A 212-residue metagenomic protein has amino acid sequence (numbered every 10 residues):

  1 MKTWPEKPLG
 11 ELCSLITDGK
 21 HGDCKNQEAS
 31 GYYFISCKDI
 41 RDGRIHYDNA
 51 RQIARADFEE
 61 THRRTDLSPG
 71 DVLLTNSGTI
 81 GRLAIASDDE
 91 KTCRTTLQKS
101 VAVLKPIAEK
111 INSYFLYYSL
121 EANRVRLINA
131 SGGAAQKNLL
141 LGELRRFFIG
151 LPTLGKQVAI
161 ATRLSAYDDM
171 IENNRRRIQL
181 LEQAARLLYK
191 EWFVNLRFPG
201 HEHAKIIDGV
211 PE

Functional and structural regions predicted by a protein language model:
M1-G19, R146-G200, K205-E212: Non-catalytic DNA-recognition/assembly elements of restriction-modification systems
M1-H46, D57-H62, H201-E202, D208: Low-complexity, Lys/Gly-biased intrinsically disordered segments
K2-T3, C93-S100, G133-V158: A short glycine-rich beta-alpha junction/loop motif
G31, N49, Q98-S100: A generic structural signal for short beta-strands and their flanking turns/coil linkers
S36-C37, I53-E121: A short beta-sheet element
I40-D42, T79, R126: Active-site/binding-pocket entry motifs
Y47, R51-Q52, H62-T65, V158-A161 (+1 more regions): A structural preference for long, well-packed, hydrophobic secondary-structure segments
N112-E143, F147: Short, positively charged
